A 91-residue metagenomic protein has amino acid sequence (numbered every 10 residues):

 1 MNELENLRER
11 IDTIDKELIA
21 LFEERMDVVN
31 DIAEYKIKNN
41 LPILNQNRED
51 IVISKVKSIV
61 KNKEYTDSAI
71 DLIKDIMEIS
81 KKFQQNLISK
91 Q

Functional and structural regions predicted by a protein language model:
M1-Q91: Domain-level signature for soluble enzymes in the chorismate/prephenate branch of the shikimate pathway
